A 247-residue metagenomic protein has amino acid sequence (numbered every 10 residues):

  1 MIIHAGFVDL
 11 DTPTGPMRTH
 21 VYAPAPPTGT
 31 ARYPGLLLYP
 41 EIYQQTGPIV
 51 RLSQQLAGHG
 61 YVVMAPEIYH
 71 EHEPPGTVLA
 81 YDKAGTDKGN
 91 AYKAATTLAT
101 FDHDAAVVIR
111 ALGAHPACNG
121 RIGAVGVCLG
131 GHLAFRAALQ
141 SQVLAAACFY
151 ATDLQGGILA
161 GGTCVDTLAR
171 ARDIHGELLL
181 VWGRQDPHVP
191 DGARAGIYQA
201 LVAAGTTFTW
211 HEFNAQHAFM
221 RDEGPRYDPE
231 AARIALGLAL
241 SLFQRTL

Functional and structural regions predicted by a protein language model:
M1-L247: N-terminal cap/leader regions of alpha/beta-hydrolase-fold enzymes, predominantly small-molecule hydrolases
